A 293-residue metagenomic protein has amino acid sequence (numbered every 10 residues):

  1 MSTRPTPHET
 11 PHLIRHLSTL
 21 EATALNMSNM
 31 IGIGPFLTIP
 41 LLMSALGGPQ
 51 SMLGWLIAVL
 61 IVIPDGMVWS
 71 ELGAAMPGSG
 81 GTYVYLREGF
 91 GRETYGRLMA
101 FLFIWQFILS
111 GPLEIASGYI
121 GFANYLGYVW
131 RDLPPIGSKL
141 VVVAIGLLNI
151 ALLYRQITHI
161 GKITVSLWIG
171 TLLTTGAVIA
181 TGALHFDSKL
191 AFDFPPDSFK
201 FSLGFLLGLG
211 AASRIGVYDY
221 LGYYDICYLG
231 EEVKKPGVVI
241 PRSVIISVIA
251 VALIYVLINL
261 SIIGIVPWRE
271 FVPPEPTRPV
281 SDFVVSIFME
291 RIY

Functional and structural regions predicted by a protein language model:
M1-P49, I63-M67, L98: Membrane-interface "cap" regions at the ends of multi-pass membrane proteins
R15-N26, L60, R92-I108, V141-I145 (+2 more regions): Select transmembrane alpha-helical segments in multipass membrane proteins
L17, E21-F36, L41, T181 (+1 more regions): Hydrophobic, membrane-embedded alpha-helices of multi-pass small-molecule transporters
L41, G54, I63-G146, I150-Y154: Hydrophobic transmembrane alpha-helices that form the core helical bundles of multi-pass secondary transporters
A45, Y119-I145, D187-L209, T277-R278 (+1 more regions): Inter-helical loop and helix-membrane interface segments of multi-pass membrane transporters/permeases
L46-P49, P77-G80, G89-G96, E231-V239 (+1 more regions): Juxtamembrane helix-boundary/capping and inter-helix hinge elements in multi-pass membrane proteins
V84-R92, Y128, S243, I249-Y293: TM-loop-TM module centered on a large, flexible mid-protein loop between adjacent transmembrane helices in multi-pass
A123, G137-F194, L203, L221 (+1 more regions): Membrane-interface loop-to-helix entry segments
